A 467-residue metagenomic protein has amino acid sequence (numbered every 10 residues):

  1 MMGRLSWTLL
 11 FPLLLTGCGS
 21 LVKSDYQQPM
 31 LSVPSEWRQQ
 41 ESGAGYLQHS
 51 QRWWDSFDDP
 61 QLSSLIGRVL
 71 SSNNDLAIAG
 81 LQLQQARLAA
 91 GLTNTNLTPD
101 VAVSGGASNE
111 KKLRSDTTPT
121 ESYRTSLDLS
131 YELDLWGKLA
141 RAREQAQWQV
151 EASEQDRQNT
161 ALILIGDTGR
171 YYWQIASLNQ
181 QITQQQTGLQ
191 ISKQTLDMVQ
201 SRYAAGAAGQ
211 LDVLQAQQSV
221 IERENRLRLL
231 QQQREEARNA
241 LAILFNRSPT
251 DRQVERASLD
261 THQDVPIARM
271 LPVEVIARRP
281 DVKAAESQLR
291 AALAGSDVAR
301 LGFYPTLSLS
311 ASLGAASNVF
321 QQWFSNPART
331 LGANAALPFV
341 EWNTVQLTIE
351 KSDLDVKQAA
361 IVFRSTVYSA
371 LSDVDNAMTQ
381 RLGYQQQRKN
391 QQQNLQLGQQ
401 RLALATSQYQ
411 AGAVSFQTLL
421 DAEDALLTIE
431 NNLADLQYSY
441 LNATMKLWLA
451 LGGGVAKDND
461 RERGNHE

Functional and structural regions predicted by a protein language model:
G3-S71, Q147, Q231-A277, L449-E467: Terminal intrinsically disordered/low-complexity segments used for targeting and assembly
D25, R52, D58-P60, L65-R68 (+8 more regions): Small/polar-residue-enriched beta-strand and adjacent coil segments characteristic of outer-membrane beta-barrel
L88, T95, Q155, L162 (+19 more regions): Regular, well-ordered alpha-helical segments
L139, W148, E154-L271, Q380 (+5 more regions): Periplasmic alpha-helical coiled-coil/stalk elements that build and connect Gram-negative outer-membrane
Y203-A207, Y409-A413, A450-G454: A short glycine-centered flexible hinge/capping loop motif at secondary-structure junctions
L230, P280-D281, L436: Metallo-beta-lactamase
V275, L309, A335, S352 (+11 more regions): Hydrophobic, well-ordered secondary-structure elements that form the walls of internal hydrophobic environments
